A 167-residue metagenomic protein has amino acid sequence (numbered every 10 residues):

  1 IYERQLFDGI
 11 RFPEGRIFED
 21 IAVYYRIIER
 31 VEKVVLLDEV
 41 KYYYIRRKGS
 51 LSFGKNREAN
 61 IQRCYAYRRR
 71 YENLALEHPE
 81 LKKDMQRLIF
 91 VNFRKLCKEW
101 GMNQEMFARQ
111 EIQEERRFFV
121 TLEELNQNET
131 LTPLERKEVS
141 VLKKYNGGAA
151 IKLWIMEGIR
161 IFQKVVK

Functional and structural regions predicted by a protein language model:
I1-R57: Conserved nucleotide-sugar donor-binding catalytic segment
L6, L81, E135-E138: Single-residue recognition of alpha-helix capping/boundary positions
V40-K48, G54-E80, L96, M102-N126: Catalytic core of nucleotide-sugar-dependent glycosyltransferases
E80-L88: All-alpha amphipathic helical-bundle segments outside canonical DNA-binding/catalytic cores that form hydrophobic
R87-E99: Amphipathic alpha-helical repeat scaffolds of TPR domains
M102-K167: Membrane-interface aromatic/basic loop that binds lipid-linked glycans or pyrophosphate carriers, typified by
